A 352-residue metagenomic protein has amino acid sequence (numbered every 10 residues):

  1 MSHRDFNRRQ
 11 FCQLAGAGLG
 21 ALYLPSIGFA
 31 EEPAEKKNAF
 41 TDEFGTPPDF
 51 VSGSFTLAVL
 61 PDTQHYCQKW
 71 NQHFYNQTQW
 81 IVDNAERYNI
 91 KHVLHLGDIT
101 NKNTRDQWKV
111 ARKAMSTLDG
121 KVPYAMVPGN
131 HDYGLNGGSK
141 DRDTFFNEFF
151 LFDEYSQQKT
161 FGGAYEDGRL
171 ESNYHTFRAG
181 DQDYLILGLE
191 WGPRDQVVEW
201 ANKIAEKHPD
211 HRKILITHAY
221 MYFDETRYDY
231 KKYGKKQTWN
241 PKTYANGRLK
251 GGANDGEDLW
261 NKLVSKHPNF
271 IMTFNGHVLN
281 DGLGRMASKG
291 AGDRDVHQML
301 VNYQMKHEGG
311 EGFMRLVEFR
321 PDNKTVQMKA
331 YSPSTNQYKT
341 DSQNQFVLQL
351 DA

Functional and structural regions predicted by a protein language model:
S2-R4, Q10-E31: N-terminal export signals
E31-Q107, K235: N-terminal active-site segment of His-dependent metallophosphoesterases
N38-D42, R105-E199, E206-P209, N240 (+4 more regions): Extended active-site neighborhood of metal-dependent phosphoesterases/phosphodiesterases
V51, E308-A352: A short C-terminal boundary segment appended to hydrolase-like catalytic domains
V59-P61, V93-D98, Y124-G129, L189 (+4 more regions): Active-site neighborhood of phospho(di)ester-bond hydrolases with catalytic His/Asp-centered motifs
Y66-Q68, N101-T104, P128-G137, R194-Q196 (+5 more regions): Active-site environment of divalent metal-dependent phosphoester hydrolases
E199, H208-F270: Active-site-proximal segments of metal-dependent phosphoesterases and phosphodiesterases across multiple
N240, A245-F319: Conserved beta-sheet core of the metallophosphoesterase superfamily
